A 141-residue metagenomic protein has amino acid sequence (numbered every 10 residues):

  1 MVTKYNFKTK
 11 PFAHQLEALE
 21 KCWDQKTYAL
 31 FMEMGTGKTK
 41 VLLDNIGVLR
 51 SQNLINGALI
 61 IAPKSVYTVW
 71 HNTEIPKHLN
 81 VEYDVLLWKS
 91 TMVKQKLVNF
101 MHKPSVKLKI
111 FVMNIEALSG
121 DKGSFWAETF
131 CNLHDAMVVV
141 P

Functional and structural regions predicted by a protein language model:
M1-T27, M32-P141: SF2 helicase/translocase NTPase motor core, specifically the RecA-like lobe 1 inter-motif segment between Walker
